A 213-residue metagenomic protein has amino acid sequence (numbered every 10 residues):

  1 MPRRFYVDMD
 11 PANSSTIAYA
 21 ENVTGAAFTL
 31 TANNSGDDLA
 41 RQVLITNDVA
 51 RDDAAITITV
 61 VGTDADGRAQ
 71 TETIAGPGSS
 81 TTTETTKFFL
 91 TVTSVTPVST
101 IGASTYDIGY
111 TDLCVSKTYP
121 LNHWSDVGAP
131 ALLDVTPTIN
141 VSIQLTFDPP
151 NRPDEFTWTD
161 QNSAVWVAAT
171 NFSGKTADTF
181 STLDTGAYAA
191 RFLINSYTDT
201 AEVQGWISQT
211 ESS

Functional and structural regions predicted by a protein language model:
M1-M9, A131, Q204-W206: Hydrophobic, aliphatic-enriched repeat segments that assemble into extended interaction scaffolds in large eukaryotic
R3-G62: Autoprocessing Asn-cyclization modules and mimics
N13, G25-N34, D64, R68-D126 (+1 more regions): Beta-sandwich interaction modules
D37-R51, T93-V95, W124-V135, R191-L193: A short beta-strand element within beta-rich, extracytoplasmic domains of secreted/secretory-pathway proteins
N47-A55, T100-S104, L133-V141, Y197-E202: Extended, low-complexity, turn-rich repeat/linker tracts enriched in Gly/Pro/Ser/Thr and Asp/Glu that occur
D53-D66, T105-Y110, P137-T159, G205-I207: Short, surface-exposed beta-strand/strand-loop-strand elements in extracellular ectodomains
K117-L145: Conserved small-residue-rich
